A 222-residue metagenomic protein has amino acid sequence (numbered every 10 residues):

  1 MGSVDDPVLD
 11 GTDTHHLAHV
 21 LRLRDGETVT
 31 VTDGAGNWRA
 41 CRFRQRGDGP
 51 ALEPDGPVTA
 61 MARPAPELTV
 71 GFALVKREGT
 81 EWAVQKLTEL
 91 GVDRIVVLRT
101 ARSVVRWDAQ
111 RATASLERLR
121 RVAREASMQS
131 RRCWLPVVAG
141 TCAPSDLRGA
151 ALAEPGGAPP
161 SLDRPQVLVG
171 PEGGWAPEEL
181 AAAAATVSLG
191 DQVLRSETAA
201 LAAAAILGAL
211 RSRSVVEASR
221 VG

Functional and structural regions predicted by a protein language model:
M1-A60, R220-V221: N-terminal positively charged helical leader segments and presequences
D6, T28-V29, P50-A51, L68-T69 (+5 more regions): Structural motif
G11-T12, D33-A35, L74, T141 (+3 more regions): Fold-independent oxyanion-binding glycine-rich loops and adjacent beta-strand/coil segments at enzyme active sites
A18, R120, R124, L201-G208: Predominant activation on well-ordered alpha-helical scaffold segments within soluble catalytic domains
A60-G149: RNA substrate-binding interface of SAM-dependent RNA methyltransferases
A150-D191: Active-site/ligand-binding-proximal alpha/beta "capping" segment
P177-G222: Structured adenosyl-cofactor binding patch, chiefly the S-adenosyl-L-methionine
